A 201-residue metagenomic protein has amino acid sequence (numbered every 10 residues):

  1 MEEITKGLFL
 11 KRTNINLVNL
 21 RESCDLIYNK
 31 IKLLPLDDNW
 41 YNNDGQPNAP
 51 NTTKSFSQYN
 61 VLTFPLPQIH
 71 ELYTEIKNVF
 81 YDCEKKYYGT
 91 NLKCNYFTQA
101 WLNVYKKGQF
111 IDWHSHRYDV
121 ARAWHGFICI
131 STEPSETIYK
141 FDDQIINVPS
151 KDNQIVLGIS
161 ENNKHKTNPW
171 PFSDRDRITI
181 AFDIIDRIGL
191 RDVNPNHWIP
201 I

Functional and structural regions predicted by a protein language model:
M1-K93, F110: Non-heme Fe(II)/2-oxoglutarate
G89-W198: Catalytic core of non-heme Fe(II) oxygenases with the double-stranded beta-helix
